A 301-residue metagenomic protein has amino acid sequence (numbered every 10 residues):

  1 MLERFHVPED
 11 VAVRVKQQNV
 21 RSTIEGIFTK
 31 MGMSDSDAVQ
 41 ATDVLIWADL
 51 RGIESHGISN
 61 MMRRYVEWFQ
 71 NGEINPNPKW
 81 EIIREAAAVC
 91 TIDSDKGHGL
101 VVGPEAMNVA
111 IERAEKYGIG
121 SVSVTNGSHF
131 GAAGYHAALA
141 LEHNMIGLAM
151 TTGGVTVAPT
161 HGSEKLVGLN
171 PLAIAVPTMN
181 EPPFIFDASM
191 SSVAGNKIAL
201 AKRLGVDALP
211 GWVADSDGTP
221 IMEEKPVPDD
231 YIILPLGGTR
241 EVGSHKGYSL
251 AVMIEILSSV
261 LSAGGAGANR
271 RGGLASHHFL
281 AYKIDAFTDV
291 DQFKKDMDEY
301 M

Functional and structural regions predicted by a protein language model:
M1-Q17, R21-A41, I58-E73, D207-L209 (+1 more regions): Acidic, glycine/proline-rich low-complexity segments that act as flexible tails and inter-domain linkers
L2-T23, I256, G267-M301: Catalytic-core signal marking the mid-to-C-terminal active-site face
M33-Q40, S55-I58, A263-A275: Flexible, glycine/charged-enriched surface loops at secondary-structure junctions
H56-I111: Active-site cofactor/substrate anionic-group-binding motifs, chiefly glycine- and Lys/Arg-rich phosphate-binding loops
V89-M179: A generic, well-ordered mixed alpha/beta core segment in the N-terminal half of proteins
V157-P228: Phosphate/diphosphate-binding glycine-rich loops and adjacent basic-rich segments that engage nucleotide
V206-A266: Secondary-shell segments that build the walls of catalytic and ion/ligand-binding clefts
